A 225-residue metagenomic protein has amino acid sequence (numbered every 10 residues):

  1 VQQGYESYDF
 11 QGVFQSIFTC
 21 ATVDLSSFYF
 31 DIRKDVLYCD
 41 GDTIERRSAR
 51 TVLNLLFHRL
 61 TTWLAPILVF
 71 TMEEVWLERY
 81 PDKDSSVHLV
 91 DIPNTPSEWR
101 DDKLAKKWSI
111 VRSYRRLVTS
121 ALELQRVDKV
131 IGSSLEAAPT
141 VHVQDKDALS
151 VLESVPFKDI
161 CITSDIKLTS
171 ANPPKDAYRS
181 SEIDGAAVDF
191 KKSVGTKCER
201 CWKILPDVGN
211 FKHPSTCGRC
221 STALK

Functional and structural regions predicted by a protein language model:
V1-G12, R100-S109: Long, non-coiled-coil amphipathic alpha-helical linker/lever segments that couple catalytic cores to other domains
Q15-L37: Core structural elements
F30-A121, Q125-D145, T169-S170, P174-D189 (+2 more regions): Acidic, turn-prone loop/beta-hairpin segments
V155-N172: A glycine-rich helix N-cap at a beta->alpha junction
S193-T196, K212: Flanking scaffold residues of small Cys/His-coordinated metal-binding clusters
C198, C217-C220: Short cysteine-rich clusters marking metal-coordination/redox-active sites
W202-L205, S221: Cys/His-coordinated zinc-binding microdomains
D207-S215: Short linker/helix segments within small regulatory modules
